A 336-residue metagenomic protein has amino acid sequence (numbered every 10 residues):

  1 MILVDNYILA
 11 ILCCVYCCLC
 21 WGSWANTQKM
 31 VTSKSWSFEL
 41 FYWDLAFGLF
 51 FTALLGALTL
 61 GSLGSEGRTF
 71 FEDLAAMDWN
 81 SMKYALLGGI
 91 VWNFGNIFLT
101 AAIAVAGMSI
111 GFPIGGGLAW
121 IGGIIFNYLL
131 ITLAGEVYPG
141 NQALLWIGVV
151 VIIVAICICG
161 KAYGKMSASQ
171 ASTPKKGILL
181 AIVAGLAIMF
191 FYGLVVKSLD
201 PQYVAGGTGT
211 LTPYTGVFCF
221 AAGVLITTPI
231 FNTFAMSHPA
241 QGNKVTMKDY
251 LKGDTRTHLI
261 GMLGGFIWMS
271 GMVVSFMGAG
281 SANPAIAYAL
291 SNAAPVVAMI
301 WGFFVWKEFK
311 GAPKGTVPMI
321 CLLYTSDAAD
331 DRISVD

Functional and structural regions predicted by a protein language model:
A10-C14, S65-F94, K176-A184, G242-S270: Loop-to-transmembrane-helix transition segments
C20-F47, G193-G223, I286: Juxtamembrane helix-loop-helix junctions in multi-pass membrane proteins
G22, N93, W120-I121, M189 (+3 more regions): Hydrophobic/small/kink-forming positions within alpha-helical transmembrane segments of polytopic membrane proteins
V31, F41, A102, G107 (+4 more regions): Hydrophobic/aromatic residues within transmembrane alpha-helices of multi-pass small-molecule transporters
F38-V91, V151, G216-G242, V297: Transmembrane alpha-helices of multi-pass small-molecule transport proteins
E72-S109, G115, I124, A187-L194 (+1 more regions): Specific transmembrane alpha-helical segments of multi-pass solute transporters/efflux pumps, especially DMT/EamA
W120-A143, V296-V317: C-terminal transmembrane-helix exit sites in multi-pass transporters
Y324-D331: Conserved small/polar residues in nucleotide/adenosyl-binding loops
